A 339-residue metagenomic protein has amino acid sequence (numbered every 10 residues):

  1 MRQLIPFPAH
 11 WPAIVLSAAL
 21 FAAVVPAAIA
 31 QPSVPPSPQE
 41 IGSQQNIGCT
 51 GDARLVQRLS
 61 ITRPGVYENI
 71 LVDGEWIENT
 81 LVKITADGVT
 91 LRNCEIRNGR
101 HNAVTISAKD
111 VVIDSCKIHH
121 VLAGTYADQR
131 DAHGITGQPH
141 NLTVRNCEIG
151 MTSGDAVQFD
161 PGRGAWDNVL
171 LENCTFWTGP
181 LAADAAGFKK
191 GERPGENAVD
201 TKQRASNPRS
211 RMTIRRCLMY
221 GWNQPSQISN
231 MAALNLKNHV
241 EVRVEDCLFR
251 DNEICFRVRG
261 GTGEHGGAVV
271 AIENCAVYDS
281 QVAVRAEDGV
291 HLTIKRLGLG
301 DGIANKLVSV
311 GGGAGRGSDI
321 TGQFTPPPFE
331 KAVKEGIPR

Functional and structural regions predicted by a protein language model:
Q3-V15: Bacterial N-terminal signal peptides that target proteins for export
L4, P32, I41, R58 (+6 more regions): Intrinsic disorder/low-complexity segments enriched in polar/small residues
P12-A27: Bacterial N-terminal signal peptides
Q31-L55, V269, S280, E287-R339: Acidic, glycine- and Ser/Thr-rich low-complexity intrinsically disordered tracts in extracellular/secreted proteins
P32-T90: N-terminal segments that cap or nucleate solenoid repeat domains
G51-Q57, W76-V82, N98-T105, T125-T136 (+6 more regions): Extracellular beta-strand/beta-solenoid scaffold signature
P64-D73, D87-N98, K109-L122, P139-G154 (+9 more regions): Right-handed parallel beta-helix
